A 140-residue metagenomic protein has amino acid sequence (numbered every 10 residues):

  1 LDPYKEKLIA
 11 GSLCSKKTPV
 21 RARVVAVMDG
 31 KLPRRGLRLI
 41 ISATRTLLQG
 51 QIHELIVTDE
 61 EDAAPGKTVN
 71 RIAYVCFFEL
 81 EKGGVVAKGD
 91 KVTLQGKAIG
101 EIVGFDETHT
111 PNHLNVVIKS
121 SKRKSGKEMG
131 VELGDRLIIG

Functional and structural regions predicted by a protein language model:
L1-P65, Y74-V75: N-terminal intrinsically disordered, low-complexity, charge/repeat-rich segments that act as generic
V75-K82: Short alpha-helix capping/helix-loop boundary micro-motifs
V85-A87, V92: Short, well-ordered loop/turn sites that connect or cap secondary structure elements
A98-T108: Short beta-strand-centered aromatic/proline hotspots
T108-S120: Short, solvent-exposed secondary-structure boundary/capping segments
S125-E132: A short macromolecule-binding patch
